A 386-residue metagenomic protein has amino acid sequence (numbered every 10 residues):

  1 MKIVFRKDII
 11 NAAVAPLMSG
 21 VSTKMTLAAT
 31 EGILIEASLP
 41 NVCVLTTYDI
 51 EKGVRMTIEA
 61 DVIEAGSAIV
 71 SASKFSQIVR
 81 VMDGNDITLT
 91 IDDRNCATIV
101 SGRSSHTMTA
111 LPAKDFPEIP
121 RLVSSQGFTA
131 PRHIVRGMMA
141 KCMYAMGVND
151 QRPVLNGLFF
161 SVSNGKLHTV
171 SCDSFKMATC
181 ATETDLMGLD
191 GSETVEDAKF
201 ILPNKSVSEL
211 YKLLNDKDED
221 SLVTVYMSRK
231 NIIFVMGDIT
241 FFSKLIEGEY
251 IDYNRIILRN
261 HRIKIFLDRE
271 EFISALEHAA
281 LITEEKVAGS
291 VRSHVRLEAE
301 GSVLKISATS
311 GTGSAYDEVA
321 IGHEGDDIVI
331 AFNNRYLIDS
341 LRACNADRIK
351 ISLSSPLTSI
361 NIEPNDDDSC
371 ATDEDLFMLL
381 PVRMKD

Functional and structural regions predicted by a protein language model:
M1-D386: Structural preference for solvent-exposed beta-strand-turn elements and adjacent flexible terminal/loop segments within
